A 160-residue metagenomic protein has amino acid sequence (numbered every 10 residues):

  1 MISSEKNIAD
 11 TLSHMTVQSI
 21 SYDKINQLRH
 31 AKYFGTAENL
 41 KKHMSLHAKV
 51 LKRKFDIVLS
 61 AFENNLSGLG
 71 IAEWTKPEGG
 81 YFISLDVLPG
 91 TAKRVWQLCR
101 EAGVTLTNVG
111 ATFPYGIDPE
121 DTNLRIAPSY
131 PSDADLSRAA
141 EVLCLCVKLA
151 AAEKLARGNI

Functional and structural regions predicted by a protein language model:
M1-K52: Conserved core segment of the aminotransferase class I/II
D10, L85-R125, D133: Conserved C-terminal alpha-helix-loop-beta "cap" of PLP-dependent enzymes that closes/shapes the active-site mouth
T16-S21, A48-K49, I71, D86-V87 (+2 more regions): Short, contiguous acidic/charged loop-to-helix segments that flank catalytic cores in large enzymes
K24, N108-P114, A156-N159: A generic structural motif
A48-L59, I71-D86, R100: Conserved glycine-rich beta-strand-loop-beta hairpin in the small C-terminal domain of fold type I
F62-E73, A151-R157: Surface-exposed helix-capping loop/turn segments at secondary-structure junctions
E101, I117-I160: PLP-dependent enzyme catalytic core of the Aspartate aminotransferase-like
